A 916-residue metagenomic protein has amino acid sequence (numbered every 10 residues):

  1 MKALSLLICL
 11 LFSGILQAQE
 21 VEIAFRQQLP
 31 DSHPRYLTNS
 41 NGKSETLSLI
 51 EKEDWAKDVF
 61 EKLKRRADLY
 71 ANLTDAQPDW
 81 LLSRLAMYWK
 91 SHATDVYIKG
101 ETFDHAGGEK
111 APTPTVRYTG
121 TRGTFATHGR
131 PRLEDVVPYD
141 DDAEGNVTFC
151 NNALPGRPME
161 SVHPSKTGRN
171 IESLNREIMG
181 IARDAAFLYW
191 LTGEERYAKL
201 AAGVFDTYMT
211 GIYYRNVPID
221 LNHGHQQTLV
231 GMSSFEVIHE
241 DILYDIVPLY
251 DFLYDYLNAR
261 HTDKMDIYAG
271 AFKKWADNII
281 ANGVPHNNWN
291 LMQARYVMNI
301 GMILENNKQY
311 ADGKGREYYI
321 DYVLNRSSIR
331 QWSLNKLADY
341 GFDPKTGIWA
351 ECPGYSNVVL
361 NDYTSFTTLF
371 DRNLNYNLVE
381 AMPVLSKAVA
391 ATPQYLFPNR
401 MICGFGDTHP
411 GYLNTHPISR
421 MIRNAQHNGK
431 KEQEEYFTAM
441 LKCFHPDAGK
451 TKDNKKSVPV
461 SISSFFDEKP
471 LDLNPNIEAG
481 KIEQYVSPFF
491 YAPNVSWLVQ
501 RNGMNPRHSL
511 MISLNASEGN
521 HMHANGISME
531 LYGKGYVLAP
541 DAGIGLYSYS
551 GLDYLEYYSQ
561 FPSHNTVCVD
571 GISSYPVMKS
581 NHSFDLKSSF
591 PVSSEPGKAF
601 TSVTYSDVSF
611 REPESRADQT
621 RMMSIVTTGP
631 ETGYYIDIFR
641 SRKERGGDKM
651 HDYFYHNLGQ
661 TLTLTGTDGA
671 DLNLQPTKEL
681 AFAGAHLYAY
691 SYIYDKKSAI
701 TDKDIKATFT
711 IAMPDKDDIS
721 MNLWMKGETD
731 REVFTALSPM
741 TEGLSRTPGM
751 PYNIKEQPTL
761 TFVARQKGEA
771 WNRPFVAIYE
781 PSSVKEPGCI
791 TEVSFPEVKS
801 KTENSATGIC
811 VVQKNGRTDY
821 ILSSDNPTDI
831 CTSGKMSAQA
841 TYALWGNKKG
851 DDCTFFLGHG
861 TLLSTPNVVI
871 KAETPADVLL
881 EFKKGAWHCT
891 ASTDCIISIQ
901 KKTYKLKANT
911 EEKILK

Functional and structural regions predicted by a protein language model:
M1-E20: Bacterial Sec-dependent N-terminal signal peptides
Q19-I303, D321-L324, T364: Extracellular glycan-targeting catalytic surfaces
V21-P34, N515-I527, L760-A764: Short acidic, Pro/Gly- and aromatic-enriched capping/linker segments at domain boundaries
L200-T210, K387, L658, P796-S800: Amphipathic alpha-helical scaffolding segments
D266-G526, E530-Y532, V537, D671-G727 (+2 more regions): Extracellular polysaccharide-recognition and catalytic grooves
M401, Q500, F610-E614, D618-T791 (+1 more regions): Extracellular/surface-associated beta-sandwich interaction domains
T438-L441, D447-K678, E769-W771, A777-V784 (+1 more regions): Catalytic and substrate-binding regions of extracellular carbohydrate-active enzymes, especially polysaccharide lyases
F762-R773, Y779-K916: Non-catalytic terminal regions with compositionally biased, polar/charged low complexity
